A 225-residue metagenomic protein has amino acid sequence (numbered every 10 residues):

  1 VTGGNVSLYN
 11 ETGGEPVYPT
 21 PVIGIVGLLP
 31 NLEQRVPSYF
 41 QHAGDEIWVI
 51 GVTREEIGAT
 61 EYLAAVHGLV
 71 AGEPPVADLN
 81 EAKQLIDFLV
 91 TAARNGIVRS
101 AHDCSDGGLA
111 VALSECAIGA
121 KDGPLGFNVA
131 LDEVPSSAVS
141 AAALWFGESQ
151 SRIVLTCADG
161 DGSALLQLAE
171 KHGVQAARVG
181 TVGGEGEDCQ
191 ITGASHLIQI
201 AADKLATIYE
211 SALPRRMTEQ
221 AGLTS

Functional and structural regions predicted by a protein language model:
V1-G58, R178-G184: Glycine-rich anion-binding loops of enzyme active sites
T2, L8-P19, A71, N95-S225: Glycine-/charge-enriched secondary-structure boundary and capping motifs
T20, A59-V76: Gly-rich Lys/Arg/Thr-decorated short loops/hinges at beta-loop-alpha junctions or inter-strand turns that position
G24-P30, V76-I86, V129-A138: A general structural motif
Y39, D78, H102: Glycine- and other small-residue-rich loops at beta-strand/loop junctions that grip anionic moieties
G58-A59, L165: Short glycine-/acidic-enriched loop or helix-start segments at secondary-structure transitions that form or flank
G68-F88, G186-E187: Short peripheral tails and domain-boundary helices/loops at the edges of structured domains
Q84-V98: Short, hydrophobic/aliphatic alpha-helical segments
